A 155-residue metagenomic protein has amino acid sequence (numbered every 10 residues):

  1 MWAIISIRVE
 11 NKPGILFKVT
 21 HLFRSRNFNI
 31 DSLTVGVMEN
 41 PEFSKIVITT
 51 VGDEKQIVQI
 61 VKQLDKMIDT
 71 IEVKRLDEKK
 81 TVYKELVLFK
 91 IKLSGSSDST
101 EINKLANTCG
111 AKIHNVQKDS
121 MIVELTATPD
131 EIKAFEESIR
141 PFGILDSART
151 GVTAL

Functional and structural regions predicted by a protein language model:
M1-I4, R8-K45, T49-L155: Long, contiguous binding/interaction regions
